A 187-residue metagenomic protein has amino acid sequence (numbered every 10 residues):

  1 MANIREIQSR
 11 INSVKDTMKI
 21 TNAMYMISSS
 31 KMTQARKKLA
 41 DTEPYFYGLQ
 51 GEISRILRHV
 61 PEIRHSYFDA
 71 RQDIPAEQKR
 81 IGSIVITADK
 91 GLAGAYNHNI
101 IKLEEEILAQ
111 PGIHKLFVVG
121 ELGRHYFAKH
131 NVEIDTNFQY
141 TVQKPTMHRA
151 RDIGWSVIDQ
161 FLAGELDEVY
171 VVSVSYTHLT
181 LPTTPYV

Functional and structural regions predicted by a protein language model:
A2-L179: Conserved loop-to-helix interface motifs that mediate assembly, gating, or partner/ligand docking in ancient ring
H178-V187: Single conserved hydrophobic/aromatic residue that forms the stacking wall/gate of nucleotide- or nucleobase-binding
